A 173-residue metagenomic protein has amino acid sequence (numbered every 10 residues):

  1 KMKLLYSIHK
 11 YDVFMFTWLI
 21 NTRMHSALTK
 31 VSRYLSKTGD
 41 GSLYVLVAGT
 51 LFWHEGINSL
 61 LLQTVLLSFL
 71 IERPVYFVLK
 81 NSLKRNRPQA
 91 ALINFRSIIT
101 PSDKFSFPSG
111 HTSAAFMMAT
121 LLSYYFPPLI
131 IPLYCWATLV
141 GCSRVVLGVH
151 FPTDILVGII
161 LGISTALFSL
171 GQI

Functional and structural regions predicted by a protein language model:
K1-V45, Y76-S102: N-terminal transmembrane-helix/juxtamembrane module of multi-pass inner/ER membrane proteins
S32, S59-S68, L129-P132, T153-V157: Alpha-helical transmembrane segments of integral membrane proteins
G39-A48, H111-A119: Core segments of transmembrane alpha-helices that mediate helix-helix packing or line hydrophobic substrate/ligand
G49-V75: Interfacial segments of alpha-helical transmembrane regions
F52, G56, N81-Q89, G148-T153: Transmembrane helix-loop junctions in multipass membrane proteins, especially transporters and channels
F52, V75-K84, S123, A166 (+1 more regions): Membrane-water interface at transmembrane helix exits
L67-K80, I131-C142: Small-polar-interrupted transmembrane alpha-helices in polytopic inner-membrane proteins
L92-I173: Membrane-embedded catalytic cores of phosphoryl/pyrophosphoryl-handling enzymes
